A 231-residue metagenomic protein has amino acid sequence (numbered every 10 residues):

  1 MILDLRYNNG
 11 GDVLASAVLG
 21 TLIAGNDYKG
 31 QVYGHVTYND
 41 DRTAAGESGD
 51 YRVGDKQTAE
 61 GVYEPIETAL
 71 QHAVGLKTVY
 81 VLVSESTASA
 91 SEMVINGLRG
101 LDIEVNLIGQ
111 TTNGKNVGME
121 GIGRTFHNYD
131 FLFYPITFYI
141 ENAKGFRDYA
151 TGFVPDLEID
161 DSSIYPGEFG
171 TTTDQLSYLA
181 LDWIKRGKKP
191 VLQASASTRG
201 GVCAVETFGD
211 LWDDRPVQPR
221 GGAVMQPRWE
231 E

Functional and structural regions predicted by a protein language model:
L3-D4, L98: Terminal peptide-recognition signature
N9-E231: C-terminal "post-core" interaction segments
